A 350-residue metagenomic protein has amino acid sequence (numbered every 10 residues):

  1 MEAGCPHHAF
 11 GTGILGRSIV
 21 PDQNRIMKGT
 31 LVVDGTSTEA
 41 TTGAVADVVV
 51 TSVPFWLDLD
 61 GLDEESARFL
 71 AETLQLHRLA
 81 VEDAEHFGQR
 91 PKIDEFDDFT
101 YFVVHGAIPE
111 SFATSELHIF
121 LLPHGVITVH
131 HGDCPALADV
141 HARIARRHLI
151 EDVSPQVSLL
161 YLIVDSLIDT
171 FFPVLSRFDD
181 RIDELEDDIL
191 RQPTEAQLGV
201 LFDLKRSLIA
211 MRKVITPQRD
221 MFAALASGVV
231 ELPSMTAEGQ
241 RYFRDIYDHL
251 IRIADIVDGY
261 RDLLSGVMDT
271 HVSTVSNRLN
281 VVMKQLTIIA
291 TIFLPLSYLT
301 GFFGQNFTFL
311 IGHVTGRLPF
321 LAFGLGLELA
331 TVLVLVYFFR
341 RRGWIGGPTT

Functional and structural regions predicted by a protein language model:
G4-M235, R241, D245, H249-G259 (+1 more regions): Peripheral, non-transmembrane regulatory/ligand-interaction domains of membrane transport proteins
W56-L57, T236, L286, L325: A generic secondary-structure micro-motif detector that highlights 1-2 residue hydrophobic/ambivalent hotspots embedded
Q75, D248-T350: Hydrophobic alpha-helical transmembrane segments and their immediately adjacent juxtamembrane loops
